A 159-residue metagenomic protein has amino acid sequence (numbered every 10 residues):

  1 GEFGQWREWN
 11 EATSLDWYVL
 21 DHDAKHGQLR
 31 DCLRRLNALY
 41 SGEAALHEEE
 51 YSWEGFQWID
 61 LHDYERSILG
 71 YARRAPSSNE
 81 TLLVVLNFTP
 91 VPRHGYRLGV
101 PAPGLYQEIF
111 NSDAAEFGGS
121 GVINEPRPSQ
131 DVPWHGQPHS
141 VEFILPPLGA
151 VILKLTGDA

Functional and structural regions predicted by a protein language model:
G1-A159: Carbohydrate-interacting/catalytic domains
